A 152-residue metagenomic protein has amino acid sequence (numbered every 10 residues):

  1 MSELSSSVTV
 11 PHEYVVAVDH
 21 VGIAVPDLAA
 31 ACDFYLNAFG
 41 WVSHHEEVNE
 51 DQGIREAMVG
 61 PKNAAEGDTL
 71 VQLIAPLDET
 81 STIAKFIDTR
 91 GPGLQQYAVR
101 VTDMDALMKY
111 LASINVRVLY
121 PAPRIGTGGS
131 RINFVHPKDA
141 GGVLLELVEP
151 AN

Functional and structural regions predicted by a protein language model:
S2-Y14, A57-M58, E66, V99 (+1 more regions): Vicinal oxygen chelate
S6-C32: Short N-terminal secondary-structure initiator segments
V18-P26, A57-A65, T69, L77-D78 (+1 more regions): Vicinal oxygen chelate
A29-C32, E47, D105-M108: Generic structural signal for individual residues within well-ordered alpha-helical segments across diverse proteins
A31-L36, V59, L111: Conserved active-site tyrosine of GNAT-family acetyltransferases
L36-S43, I114-V118: Conserved acetyl-CoA-binding loop of GNAT-fold acetyltransferases
W41-D88, G128-N152: Conserved short beta-strand elements that form part of the metal-binding/catalytic scaffold of enzyme active sites
